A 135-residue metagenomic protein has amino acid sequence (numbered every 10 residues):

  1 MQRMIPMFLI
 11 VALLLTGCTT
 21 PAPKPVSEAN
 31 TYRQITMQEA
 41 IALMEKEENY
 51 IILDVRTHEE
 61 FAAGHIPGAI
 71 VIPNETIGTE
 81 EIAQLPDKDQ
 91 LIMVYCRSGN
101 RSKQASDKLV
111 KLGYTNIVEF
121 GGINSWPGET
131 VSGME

Functional and structural regions predicted by a protein language model:
Q2-M7, L13, C18-L43, A62-L91 (+1 more regions): Rhodanese-like catalytic fold shared by cysteine-dependent sulfurtransferases and DSP/PTP-type phosphatases
I51-D54: Structural scaffold elements adjacent to functional motifs in cytosolic proteins
H58: Histidine/lysine/aspartate-rich catalytic loop segments that bind and position anionic ligands
